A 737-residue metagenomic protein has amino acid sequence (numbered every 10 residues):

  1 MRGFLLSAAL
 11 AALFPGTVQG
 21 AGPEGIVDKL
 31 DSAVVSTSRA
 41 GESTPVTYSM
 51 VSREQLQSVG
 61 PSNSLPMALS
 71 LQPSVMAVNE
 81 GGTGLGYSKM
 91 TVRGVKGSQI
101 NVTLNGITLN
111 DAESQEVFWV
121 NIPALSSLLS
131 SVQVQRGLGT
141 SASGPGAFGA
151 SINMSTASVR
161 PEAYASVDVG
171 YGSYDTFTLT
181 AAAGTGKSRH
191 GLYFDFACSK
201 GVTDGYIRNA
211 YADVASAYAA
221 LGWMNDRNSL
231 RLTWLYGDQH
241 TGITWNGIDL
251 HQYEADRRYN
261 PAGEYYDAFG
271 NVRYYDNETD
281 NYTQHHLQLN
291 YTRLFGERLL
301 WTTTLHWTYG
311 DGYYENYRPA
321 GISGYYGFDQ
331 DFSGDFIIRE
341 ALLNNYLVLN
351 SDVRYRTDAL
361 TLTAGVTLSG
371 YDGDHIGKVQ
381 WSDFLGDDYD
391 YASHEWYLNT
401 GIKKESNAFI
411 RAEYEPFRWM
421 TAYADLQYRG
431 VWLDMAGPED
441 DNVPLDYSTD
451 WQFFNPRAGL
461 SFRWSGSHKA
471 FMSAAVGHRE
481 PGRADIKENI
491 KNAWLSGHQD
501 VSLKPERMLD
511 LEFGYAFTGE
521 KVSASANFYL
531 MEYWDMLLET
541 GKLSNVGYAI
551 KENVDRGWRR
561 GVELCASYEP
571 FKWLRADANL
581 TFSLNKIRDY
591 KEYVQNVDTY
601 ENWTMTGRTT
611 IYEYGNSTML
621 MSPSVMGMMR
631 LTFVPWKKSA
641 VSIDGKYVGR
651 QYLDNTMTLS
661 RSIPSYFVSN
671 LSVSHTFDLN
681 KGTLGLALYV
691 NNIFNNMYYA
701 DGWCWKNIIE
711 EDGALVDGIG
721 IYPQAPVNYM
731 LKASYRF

Functional and structural regions predicted by a protein language model:
G20-S58, G97: Short, acidic, small-residue-rich periplasmic hinge/interaction motif at the N-terminus of Gram-negative outer-membrane
P66-T108, S130: Extracytoplasmic beta-strand/coil segments of soluble accessory domains associated with Gram-negative outer-membrane
T108-R136, S155: Short acidic/polar hinge/loop motifs at secondary-structure boundaries that mediate gating or recognition
Y171-V202, I207-T244, Y282-T283, L287-L299 (+2 more regions): Transmembrane beta-barrel wall of Gram-negative outer-membrane proteins
L235, E413, M472, R575 (+1 more regions): Conserved C-terminal beta-signal and adjacent last beta-strands/turns of outer-membrane beta-barrel proteins
N281-D440, S461-S465, F517-T518, V522-L530 (+1 more regions): Face-selective signature of the C-terminal outer-membrane beta-barrel domain
L294, L300-H306, R463, K469-A475 (+6 more regions): Membrane-embedded beta-barrel scaffold of Gram-negative outer-membrane proteins
R418, L530-E532, E552-N655, S734-R736: Gram-negative outer-membrane beta-barrel transporters
